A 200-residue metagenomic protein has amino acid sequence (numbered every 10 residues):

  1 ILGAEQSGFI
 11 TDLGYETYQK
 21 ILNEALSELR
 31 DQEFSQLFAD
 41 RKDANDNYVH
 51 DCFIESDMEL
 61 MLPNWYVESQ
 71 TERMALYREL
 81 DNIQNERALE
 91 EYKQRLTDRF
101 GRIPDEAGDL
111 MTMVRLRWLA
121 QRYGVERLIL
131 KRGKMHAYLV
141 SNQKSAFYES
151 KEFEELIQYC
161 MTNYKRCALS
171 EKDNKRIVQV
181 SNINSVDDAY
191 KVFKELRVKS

Functional and structural regions predicted by a protein language model:
I1-S200: Accessory helical-bundle/CTD segments and flexible terminal tails appended to RecA-like ATPase motors
